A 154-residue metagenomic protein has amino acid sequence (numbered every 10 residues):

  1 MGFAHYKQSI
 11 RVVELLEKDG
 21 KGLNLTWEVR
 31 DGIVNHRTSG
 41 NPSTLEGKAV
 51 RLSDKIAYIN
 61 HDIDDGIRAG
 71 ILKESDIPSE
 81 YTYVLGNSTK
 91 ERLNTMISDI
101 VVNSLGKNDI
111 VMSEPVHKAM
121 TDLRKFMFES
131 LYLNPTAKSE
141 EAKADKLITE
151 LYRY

Functional and structural regions predicted by a protein language model:
G2-Y154: Histidine-centered, transition-metal-coordinating active-site segments
